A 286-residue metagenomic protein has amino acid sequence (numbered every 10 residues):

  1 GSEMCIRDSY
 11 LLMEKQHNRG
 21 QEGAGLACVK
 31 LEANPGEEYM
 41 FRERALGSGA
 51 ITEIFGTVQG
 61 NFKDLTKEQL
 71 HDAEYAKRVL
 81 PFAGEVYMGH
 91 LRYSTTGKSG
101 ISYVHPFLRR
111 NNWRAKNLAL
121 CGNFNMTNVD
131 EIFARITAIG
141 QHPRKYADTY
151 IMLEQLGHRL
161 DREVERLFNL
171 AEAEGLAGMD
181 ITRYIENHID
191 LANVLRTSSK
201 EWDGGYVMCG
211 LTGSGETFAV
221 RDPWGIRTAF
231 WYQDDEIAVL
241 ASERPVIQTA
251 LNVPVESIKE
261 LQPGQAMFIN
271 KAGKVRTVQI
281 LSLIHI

Functional and structural regions predicted by a protein language model:
G1-E3, R7-L283: Conserved short alpha-helical segments that host acidic/polar catalytic motifs at enzyme active sites
I286: Calmodulin-binding IQ motif helices
